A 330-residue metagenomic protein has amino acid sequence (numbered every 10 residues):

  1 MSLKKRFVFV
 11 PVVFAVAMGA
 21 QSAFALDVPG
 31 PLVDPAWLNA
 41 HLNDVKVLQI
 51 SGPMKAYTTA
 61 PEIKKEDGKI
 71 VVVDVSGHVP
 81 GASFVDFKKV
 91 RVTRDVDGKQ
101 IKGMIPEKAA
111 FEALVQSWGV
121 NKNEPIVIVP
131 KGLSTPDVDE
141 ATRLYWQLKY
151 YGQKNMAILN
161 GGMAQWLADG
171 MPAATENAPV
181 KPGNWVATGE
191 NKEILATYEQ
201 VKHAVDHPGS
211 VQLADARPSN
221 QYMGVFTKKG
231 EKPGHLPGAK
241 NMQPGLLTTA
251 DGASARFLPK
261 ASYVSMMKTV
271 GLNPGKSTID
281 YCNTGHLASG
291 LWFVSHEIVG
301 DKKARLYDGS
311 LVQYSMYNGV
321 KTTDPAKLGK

Functional and structural regions predicted by a protein language model:
M1-V10: Bacterial N-terminal signal peptides that target proteins for export
V10-Q21: Bacterial N-terminal signal peptides
F24-K330: Cytosolic catalytic domains that perform sulfur/thiol-centered chemistry
